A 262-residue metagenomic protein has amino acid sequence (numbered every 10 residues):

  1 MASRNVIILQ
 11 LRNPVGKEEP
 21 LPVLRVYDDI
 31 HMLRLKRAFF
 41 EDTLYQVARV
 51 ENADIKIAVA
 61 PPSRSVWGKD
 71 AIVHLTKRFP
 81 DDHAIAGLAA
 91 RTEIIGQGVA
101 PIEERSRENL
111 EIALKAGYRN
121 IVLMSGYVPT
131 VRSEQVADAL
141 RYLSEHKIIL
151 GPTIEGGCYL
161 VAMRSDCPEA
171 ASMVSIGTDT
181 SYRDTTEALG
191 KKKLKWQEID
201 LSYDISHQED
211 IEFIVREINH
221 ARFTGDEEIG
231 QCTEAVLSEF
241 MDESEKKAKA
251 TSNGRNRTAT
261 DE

Functional and structural regions predicted by a protein language model:
M1-V23: N-terminal nucleotide-binding beta1-loop-alpha1 segment
K36-N52: A short, N-terminal amphipathic alpha-helix
N52, Y118, S144-I148: Short, high-confidence coil segments that cap the C-terminus of an alpha-helix and link into the following beta-strand
A53-S63: Short beta-strand/loop segment that forms part of the nucleotide-sugar
W67-R119: Short phosphate-binding loop-to-helix
Y118-Y127: Short beta-strand-to-loop acidic/aromatic patch adjacent to the donor-nucleotide binding site
P129-E155: Conserved donor-nucleotide/metal-binding helix-loop-beta segment in metal-dependent transferases, i.e., the alpha-helix
T180, D184-E262: Conserved alpha/beta core of the MobA/IspD/sugar-nucleotide pyrophosphorylase nucleotidyltransferase superfamily
